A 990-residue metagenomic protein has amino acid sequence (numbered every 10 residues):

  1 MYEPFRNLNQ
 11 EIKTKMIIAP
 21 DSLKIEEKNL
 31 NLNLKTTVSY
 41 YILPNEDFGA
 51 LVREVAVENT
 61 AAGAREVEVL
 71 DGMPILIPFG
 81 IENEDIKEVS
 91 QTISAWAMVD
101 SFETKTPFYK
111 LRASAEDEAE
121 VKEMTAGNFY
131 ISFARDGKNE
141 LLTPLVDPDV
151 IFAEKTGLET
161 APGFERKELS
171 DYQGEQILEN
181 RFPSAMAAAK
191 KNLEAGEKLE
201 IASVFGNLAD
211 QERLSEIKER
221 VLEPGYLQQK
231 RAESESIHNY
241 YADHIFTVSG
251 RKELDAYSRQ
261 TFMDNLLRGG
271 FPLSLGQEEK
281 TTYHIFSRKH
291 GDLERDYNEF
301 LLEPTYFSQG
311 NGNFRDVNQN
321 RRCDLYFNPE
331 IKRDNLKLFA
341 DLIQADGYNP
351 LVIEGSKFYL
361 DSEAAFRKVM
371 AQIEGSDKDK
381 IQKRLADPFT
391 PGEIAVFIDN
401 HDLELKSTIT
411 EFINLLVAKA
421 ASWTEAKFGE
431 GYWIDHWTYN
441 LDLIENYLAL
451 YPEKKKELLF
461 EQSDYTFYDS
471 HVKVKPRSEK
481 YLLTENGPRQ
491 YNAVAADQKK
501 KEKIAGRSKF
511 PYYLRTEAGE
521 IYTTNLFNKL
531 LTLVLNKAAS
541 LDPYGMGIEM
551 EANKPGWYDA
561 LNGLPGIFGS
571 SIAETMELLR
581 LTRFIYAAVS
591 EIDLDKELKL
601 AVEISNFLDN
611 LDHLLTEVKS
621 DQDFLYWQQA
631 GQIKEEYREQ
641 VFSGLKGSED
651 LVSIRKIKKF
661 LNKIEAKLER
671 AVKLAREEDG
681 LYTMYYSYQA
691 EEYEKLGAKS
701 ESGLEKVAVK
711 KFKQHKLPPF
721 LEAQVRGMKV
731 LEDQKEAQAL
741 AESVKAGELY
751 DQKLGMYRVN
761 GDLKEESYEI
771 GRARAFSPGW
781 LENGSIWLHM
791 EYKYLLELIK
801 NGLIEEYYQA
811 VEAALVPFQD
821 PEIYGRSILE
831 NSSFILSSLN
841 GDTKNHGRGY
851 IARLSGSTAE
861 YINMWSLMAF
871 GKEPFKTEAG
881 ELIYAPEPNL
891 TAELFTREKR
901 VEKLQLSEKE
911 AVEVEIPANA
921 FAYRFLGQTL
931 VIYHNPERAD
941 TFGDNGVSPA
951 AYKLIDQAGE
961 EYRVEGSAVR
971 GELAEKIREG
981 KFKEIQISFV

Functional and structural regions predicted by a protein language model:
M1-V990: Acidic, mature catalytic/reactive cores of soluble proteins
